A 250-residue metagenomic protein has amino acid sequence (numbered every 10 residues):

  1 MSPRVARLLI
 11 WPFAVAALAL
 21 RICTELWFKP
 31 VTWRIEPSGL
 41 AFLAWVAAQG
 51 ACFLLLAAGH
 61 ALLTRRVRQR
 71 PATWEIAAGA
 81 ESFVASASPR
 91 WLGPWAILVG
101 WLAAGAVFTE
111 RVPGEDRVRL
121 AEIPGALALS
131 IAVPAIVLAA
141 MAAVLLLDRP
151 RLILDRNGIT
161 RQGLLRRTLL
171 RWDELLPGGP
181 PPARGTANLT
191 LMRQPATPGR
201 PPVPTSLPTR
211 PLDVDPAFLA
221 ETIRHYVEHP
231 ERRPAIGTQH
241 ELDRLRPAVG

Functional and structural regions predicted by a protein language model:
M1-A17, V31-A121, A248-V249: N-terminal membrane-targeting/pre-transmembrane regions
L18-F28: Alpha-helical transmembrane segments of multi-pass membrane proteins
A61-I76, F83, V137-L176: Conserved beta-hairpin
W91-L98, R166-G199: Acidic, Ser/Thr-rich low-complexity segments on the non-lumenal side of membrane proteins
L98-F108, G125-A135, M141, D148: Alpha-helical transmembrane segments and adjacent TM-loop junctions that form the membrane-embedded core of multi-pass
F108-V133, A196-D213, A217: Hydrophobic alpha-helical transmembrane segments and immediately flanking/interface helices in integral membrane
A132-M141, I153-T160, P234-G250: N-terminal recruitment modules of adaptor/scaffold proteins
T190-G250: A membrane-cytosol interface segment of integral membrane proteins
